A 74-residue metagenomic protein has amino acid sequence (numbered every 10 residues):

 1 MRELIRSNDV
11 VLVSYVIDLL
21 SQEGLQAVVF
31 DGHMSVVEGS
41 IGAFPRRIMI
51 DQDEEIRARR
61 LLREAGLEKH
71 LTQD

Functional and structural regions predicted by a protein language model:
M1-D74: Acidic/polar low-complexity segments and flexible, solvent-exposed patches
